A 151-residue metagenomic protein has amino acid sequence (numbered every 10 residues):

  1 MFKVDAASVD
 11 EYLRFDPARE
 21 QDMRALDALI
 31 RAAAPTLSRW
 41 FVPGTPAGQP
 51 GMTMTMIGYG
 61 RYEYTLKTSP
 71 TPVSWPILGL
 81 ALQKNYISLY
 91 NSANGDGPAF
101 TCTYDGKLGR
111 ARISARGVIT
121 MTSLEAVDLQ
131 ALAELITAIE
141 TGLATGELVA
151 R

Functional and structural regions predicted by a protein language model:
M1-R151: Charge-dense, helix-prone N-terminal extensions
